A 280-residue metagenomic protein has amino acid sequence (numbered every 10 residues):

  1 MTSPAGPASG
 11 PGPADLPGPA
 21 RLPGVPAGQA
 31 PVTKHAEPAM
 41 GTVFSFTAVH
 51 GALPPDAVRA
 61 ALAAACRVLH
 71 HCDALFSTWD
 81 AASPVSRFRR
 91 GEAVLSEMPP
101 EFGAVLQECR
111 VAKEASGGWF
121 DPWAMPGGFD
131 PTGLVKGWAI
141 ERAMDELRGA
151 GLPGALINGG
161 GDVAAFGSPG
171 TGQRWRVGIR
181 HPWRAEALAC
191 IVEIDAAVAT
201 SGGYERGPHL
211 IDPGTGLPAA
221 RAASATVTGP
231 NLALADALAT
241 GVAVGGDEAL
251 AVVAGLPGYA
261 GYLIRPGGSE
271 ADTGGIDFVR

Functional and structural regions predicted by a protein language model:
M1-R280: Mature catalytic core of soluble alpha/beta enzymes
